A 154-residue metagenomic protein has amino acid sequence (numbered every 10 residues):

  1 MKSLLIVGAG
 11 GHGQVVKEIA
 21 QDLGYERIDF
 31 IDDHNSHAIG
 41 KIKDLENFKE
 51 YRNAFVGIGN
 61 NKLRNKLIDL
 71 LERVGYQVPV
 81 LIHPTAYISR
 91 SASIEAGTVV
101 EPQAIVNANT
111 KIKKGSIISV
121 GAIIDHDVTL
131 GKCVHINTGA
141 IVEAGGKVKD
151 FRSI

Functional and structural regions predicted by a protein language model:
M1-N35, I39-K41, E46: Hydrophobic, well-ordered beta-alpha structural blocks that scaffold small-molecule cofactor pockets
G13, R64, D127-V128: Generic non-transmembrane alpha-helix signal with a bias for helix starts/N-cap capping motifs
K17-I19, K66-L70, I112: Short amphipathic alpha-helical segments
L23, L71-V74, S116-I118, V134: Glycine-rich, phosphate-binding/catalytic loops in enzymes
I28, R52, K114: Conserved acidic residues
N35-Y87: Phosphate-bearing ligand-interacting subdomains that bind or position ATP/ADP/UDP/GDP/NAD(P) or nucleotide-linked
L81-I154: Structural signal for interior beta-strand "rungs" in well-ordered beta-sheet cores of soluble enzyme domains
